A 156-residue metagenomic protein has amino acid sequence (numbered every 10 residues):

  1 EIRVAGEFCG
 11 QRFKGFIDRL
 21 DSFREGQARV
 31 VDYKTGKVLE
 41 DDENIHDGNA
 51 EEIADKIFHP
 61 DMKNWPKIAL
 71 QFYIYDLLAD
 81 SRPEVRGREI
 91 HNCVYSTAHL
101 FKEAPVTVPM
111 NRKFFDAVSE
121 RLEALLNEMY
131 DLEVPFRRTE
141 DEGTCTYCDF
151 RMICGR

Functional and structural regions predicted by a protein language model:
E1-R156: RecB-family 4Fe-4S metal-dependent nuclease core
